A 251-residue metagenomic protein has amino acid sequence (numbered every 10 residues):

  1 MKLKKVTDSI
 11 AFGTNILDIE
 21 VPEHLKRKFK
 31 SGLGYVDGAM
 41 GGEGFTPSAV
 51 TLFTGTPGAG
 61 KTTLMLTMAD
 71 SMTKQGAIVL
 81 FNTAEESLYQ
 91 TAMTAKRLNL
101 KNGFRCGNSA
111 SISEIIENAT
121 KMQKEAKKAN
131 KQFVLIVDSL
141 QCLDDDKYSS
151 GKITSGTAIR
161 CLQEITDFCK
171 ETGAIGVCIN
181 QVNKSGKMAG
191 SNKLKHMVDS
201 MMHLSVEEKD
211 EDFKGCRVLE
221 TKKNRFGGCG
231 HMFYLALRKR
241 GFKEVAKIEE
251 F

Functional and structural regions predicted by a protein language model:
K2-K101, E117-K124: The Walker A/P-loop phosphate-binding site
Q75-G76, A129, E171-T172: Helix C-cap/helix->beta junction micro-motif
F81-N82, I136-D138, A174-Q181: Structural recognition of the conserved hydrophobic beta-strand(s) that form the central parallel beta-sheet of P-loop
A84-S87, S109-I112, S139-C142, Q181-K184 (+1 more regions): Short, ordered loop/turn segments at secondary-structure junctions
G103-S109, D144-I159: Flexible beta-alpha connector loops of hexameric P-loop NTPases
A110-Q132: Short amphipathic alpha-helices and their capping/turn segments at secondary-structure boundaries
A129-S150: Conserved P-loop NTPase "ATPase switch" module shared by AAA+ and STAND
I159, Q163-F251: Phosphate-binding/switch region of NTP-binding enzymes
